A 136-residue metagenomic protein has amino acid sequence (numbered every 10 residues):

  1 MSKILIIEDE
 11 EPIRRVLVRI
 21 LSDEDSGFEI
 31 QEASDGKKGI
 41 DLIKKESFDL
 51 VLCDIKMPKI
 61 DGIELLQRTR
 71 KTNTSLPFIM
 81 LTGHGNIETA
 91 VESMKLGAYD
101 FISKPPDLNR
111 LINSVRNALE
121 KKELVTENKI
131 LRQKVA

Functional and structural regions predicted by a protein language model:
E11-Q31: Two-component/phosphorelay signaling modules centered on CheY-like receiver
E32-D41, G62: Helix N-cap/capping motif at the beta->alpha junctions
D41, I63-S75, E92: Short amphipathic alpha-helix used as the core "switch/output" element in two-component signaling
E46-L52: Active-site beta3 strand of CheY-like receiver
D54, T82: Active-site residues of response regulator receiver
M57: Receiver (REC) domain active-site loop signature in two-component systems and cognate sites in sensor histidine kinases
R110-A136: Flexible nucleotide-interacting loop at or near the entrance of a catalytic core
